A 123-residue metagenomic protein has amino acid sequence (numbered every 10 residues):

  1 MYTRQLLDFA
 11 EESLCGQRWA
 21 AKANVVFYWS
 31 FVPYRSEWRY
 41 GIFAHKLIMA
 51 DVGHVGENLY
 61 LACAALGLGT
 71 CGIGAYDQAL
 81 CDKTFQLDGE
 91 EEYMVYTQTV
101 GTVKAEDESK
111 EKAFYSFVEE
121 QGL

Functional and structural regions predicted by a protein language model:
M1-L123: Acidic, surface-exposed loops and disordered segments
